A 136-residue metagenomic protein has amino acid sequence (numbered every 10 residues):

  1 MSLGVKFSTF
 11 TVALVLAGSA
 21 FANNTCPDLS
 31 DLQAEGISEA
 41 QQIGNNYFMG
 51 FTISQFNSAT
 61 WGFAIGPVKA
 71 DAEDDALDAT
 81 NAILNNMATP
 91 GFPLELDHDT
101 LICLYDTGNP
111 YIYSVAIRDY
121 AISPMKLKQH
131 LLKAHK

Functional and structural regions predicted by a protein language model:
M1, A22-N23: Absolute protein N-terminus
M1-T9: Bacterial N-terminal signal peptides that target proteins for export
A17-S19: N-terminal signal peptide c-region/cleavage motif recognized by signal peptidases
N23-K136: Mitochondrial intermembrane space
